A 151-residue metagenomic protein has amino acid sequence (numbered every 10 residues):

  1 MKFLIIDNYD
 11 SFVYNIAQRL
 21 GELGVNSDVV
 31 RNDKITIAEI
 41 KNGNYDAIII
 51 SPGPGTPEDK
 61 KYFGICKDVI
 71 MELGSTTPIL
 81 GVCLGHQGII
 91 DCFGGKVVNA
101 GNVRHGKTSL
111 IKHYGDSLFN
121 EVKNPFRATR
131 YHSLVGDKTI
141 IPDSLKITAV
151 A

Functional and structural regions predicted by a protein language model:
K2-F3, N15-L80, F93: Flexible gly/pro-rich beta->alpha loop and the following alpha-helix that scaffold active-site loops
I5-I6, R130: Generic enzyme active-site microenvironment
D7, C83: Conserved G/P- and acidic residue-centered "switch" motifs that form tight phosphate/ATP-binding loops in soluble
N8, P52-G53, S133: Glycine-rich His-Gly loop
S11-F12, I35, G106: Short alpha-helical
F12, G55-T56, H86, D137: Glycine-rich nucleotide phosphate-binding loop and flanking beta-alpha elements of Rossmann-like dinucleotide-binding
G64-L80, Q87-A151: Pocket-forming structural segment of enzyme catalytic cores
